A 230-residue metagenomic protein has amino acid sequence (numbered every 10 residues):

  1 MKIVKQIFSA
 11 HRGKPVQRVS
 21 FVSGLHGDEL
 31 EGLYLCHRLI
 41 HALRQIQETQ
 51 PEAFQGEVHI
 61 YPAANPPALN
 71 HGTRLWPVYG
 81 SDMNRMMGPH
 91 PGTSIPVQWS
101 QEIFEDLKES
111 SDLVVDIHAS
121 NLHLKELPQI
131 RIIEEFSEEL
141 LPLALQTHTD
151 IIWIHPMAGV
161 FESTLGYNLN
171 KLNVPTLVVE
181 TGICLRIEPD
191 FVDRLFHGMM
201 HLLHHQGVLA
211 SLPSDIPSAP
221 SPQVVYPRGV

Functional and structural regions predicted by a protein language model:
M1-V230: Structured catalytic-domain cores with a bias toward divalent-metal coordination
